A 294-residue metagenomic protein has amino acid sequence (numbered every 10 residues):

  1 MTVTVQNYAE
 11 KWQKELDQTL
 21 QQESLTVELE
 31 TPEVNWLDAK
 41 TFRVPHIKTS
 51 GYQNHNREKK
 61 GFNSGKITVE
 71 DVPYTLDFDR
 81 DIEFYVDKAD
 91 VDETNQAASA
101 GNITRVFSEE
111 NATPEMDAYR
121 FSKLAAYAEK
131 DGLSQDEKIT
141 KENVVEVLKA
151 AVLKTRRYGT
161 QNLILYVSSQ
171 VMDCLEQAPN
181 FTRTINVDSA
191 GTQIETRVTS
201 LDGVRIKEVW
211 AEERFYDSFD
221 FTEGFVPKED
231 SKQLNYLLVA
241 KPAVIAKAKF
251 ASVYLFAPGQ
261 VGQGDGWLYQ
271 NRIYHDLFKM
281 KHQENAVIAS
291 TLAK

Functional and structural regions predicted by a protein language model:
M1-D77, S290-L292: N-terminal "assembly arms/tails" that initiate or stabilize quaternary assembly in self-assembling proteins
V5-E10, L20, S24, N35 (+5 more regions): Signature of extracytoplasmic/envelope-associated structural regions
V27-E30, L148-V152, G191-T192, S252-F256: Glycine-rich, charged/polar anion/phosphate-binding loops that engage phosphate groups from diverse ligands
D38, R43, R156-F250: Extended oligomerization regions of viral-like shell subunits
T49, N63-S64, E70-N95, L148-Q177: Structured, hydrophobic secondary-structure cores that serve as assembly/anchoring elements
Y52-H55, C174-Q177, F278-M280: Short helix/loop capping segments that flank catalytic or ligand/cofactor-binding pockets
V91-T160, S169-V171, A289-K294: Alpha-helical scaffold segments that mediate packing/assembly in large oligomeric complexes
P242, K247-K294: Extended, compositionally biased alpha-helical segments that mediate assembly or anchoring
